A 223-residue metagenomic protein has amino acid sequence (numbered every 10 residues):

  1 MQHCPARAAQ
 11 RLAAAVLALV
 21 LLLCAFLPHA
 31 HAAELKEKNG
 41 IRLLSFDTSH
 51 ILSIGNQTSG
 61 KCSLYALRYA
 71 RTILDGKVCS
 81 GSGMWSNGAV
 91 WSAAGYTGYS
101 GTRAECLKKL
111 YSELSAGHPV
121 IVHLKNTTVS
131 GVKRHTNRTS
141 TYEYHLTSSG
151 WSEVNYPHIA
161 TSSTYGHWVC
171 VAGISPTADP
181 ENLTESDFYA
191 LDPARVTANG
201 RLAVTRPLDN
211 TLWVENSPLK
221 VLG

Functional and structural regions predicted by a protein language model:
Q2-V16: Bacterial N-terminal signal peptides that target proteins for export
R11, L27-S92, L146-T161, L183-E185 (+2 more regions): Active-site-adjacent structural segments surrounding the nucleophilic cysteine of cysteine proteases and isopeptidases
A15-A25: Bacterial N-terminal signal peptides
Q57-G60, Y69, W85, T102-E105 (+3 more regions): Solvent-exposed loop/turn segments at secondary-structure junctions within structured extracellular/periplasmic domains
S63-L64, P119-L124, C170, F188-Y189: Structural recognition of the beta-strand scaffold that forms the well-ordered cores of secreted hydrolase catalytic
G76, S115-I121, S186: Loop/turn elements at helix/coil->beta-strand transitions in domains of secreted/extracellular proteins
R103-L114: Surface-exposed ligand/attachment interfaces on beta-rich extracellular proteins
G150-H158, S162-S163, C170-G223: Noncatalytic regulatory segments and standalone regulatory/sensor domains
